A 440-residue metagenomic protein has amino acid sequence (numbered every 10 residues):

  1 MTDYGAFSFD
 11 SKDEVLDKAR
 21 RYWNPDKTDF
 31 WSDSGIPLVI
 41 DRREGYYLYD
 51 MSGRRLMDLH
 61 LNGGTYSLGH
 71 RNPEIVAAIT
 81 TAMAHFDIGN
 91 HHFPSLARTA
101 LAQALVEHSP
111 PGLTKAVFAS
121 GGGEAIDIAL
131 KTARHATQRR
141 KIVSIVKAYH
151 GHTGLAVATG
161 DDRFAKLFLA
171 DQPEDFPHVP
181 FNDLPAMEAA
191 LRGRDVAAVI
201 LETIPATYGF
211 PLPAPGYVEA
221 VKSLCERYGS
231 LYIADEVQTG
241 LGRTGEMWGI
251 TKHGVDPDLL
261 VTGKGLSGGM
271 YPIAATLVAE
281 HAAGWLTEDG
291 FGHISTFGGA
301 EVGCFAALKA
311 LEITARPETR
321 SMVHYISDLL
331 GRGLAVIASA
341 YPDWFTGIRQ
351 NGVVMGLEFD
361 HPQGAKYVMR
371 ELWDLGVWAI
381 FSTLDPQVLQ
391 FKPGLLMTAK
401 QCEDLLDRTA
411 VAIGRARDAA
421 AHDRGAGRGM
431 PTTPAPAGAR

Functional and structural regions predicted by a protein language model:
M1-R440: Conserved N-terminal phosphate-binding loop of PLP-dependent enzymes in the Aspartate aminotransferase
